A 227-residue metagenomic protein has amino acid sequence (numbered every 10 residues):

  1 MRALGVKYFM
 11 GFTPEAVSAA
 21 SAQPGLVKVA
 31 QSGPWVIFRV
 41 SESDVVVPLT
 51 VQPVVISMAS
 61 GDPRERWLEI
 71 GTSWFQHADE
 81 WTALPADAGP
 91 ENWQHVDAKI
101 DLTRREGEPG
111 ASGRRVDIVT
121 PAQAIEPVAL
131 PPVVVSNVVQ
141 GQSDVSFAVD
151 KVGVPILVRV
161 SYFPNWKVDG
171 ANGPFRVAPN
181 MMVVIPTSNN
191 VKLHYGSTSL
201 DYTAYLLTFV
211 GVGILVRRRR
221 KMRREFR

Functional and structural regions predicted by a protein language model:
M1-I125, L157-V158, F226-R227: Conserved luminal/periplasmic juxtamembrane motif of membrane-embedded glycan-processing enzymes
I100-R227: Active-site-proximal, structured, solvent-exposed surfaces of multi-pass membrane proteins that position macromolecular
